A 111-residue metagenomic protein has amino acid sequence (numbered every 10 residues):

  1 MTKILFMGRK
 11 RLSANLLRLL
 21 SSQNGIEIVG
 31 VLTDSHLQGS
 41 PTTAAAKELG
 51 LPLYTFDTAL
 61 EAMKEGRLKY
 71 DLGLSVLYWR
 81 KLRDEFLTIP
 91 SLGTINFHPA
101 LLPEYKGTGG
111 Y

Functional and structural regions predicted by a protein language model:
M1-Y111: One-carbon transfer enzymes
